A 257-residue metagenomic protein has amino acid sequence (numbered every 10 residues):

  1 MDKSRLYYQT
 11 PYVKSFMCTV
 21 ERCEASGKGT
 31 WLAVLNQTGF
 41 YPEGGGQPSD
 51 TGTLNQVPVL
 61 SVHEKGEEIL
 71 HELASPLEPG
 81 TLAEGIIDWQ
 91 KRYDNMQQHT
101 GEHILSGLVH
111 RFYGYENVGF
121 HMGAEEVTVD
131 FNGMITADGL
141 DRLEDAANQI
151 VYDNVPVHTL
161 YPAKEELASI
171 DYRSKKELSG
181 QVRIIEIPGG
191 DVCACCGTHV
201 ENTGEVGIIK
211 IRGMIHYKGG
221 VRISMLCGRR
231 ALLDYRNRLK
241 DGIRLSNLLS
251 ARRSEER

Functional and structural regions predicted by a protein language model:
M1-R257: A glycine- and charged-residue-rich anion-binding loop/surface
